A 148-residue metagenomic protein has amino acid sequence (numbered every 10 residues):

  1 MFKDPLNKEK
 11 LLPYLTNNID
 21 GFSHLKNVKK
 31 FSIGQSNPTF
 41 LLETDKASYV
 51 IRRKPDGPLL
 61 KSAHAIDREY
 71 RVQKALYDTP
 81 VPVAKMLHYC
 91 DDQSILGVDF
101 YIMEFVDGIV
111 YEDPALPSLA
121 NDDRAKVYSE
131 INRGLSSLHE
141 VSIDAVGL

Functional and structural regions predicted by a protein language model:
M1-K26: Juxta-kinase regulatory segment immediately upstream of eukaryotic protein kinase catalytic domains
K29-L148: ATP-binding pocket architecture of kinase catalytic cores
